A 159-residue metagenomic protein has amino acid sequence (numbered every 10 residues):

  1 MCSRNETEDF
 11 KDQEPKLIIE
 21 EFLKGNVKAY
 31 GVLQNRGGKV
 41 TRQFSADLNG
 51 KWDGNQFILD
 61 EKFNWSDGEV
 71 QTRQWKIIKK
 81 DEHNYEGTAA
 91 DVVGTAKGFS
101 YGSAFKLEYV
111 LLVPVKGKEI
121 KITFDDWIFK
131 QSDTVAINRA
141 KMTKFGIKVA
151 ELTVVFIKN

Functional and structural regions predicted by a protein language model:
M1-K39, N159: Amphipathic/hydrophobic helical signal segments and adjacent flexible N-terminal regions that mediate secretion
E8, A46, W52, D126 (+1 more regions): Sequence-level preference for short, compositionally simple segments enriched in small aliphatic or small polar residues
K11-P15, S45-A46, D91-T95, T123-D125: Short structured motifs
Y30, Q34-V115: Central antiparallel beta-sheet cores of small beta-barrel/beta-sandwich binding domains
V40-A46, E119-F124, K148-A150: Amphipathic hydrophobic-ligand
V115-K116, K121, I137: Soluble extracytoplasmic domains of inner/organellar membrane proteins
D125-N159: Glycine-rich, aromatic-bearing surface loops/beta-hairpins
